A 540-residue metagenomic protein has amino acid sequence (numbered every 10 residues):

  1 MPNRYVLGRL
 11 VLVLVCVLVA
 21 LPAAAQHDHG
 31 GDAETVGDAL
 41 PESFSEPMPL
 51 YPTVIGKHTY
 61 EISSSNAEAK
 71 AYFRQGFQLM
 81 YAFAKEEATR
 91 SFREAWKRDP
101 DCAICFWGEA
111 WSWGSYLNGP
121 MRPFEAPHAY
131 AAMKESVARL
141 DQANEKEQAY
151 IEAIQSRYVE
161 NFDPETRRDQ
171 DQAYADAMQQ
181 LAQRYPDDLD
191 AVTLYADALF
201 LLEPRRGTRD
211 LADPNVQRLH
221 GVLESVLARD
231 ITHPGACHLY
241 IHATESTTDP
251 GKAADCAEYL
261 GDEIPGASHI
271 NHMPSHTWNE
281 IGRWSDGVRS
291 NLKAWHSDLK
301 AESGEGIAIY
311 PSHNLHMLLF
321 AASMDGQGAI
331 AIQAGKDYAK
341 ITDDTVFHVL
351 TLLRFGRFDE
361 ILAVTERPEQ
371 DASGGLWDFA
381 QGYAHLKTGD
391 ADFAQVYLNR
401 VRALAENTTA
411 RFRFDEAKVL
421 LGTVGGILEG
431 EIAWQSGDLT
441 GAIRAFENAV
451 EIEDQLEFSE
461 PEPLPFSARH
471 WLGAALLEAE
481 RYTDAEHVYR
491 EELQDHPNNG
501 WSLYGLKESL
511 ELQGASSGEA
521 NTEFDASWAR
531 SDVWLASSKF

Functional and structural regions predicted by a protein language model:
A67-R74, D101-Y116, Q142-D163, D187-G207 (+7 more regions): Amphipathic alpha-helical repeat scaffolds of TPR domains
F73, W107-G108, T193, H238-L239 (+11 more regions): Alpha-solenoid helical repeat scaffolds
L79, W113, S156, L199 (+8 more regions): Residue at a conserved register position within TPR or TPR-like alpha-solenoid repeats
K85-R90, E109-N144, E152-R167, L202-A212 (+3 more regions): Inter-helical turn/loop elements of alpha-helical hairpins
W96-R98, A182-R184, L227-R229, E258-G266 (+7 more regions): Solenoid-like repeat scaffolds
A103, A110, G114, F124-D141 (+6 more regions): TPR/TPR-like (Sel1-like) alpha-helical repeat modules
